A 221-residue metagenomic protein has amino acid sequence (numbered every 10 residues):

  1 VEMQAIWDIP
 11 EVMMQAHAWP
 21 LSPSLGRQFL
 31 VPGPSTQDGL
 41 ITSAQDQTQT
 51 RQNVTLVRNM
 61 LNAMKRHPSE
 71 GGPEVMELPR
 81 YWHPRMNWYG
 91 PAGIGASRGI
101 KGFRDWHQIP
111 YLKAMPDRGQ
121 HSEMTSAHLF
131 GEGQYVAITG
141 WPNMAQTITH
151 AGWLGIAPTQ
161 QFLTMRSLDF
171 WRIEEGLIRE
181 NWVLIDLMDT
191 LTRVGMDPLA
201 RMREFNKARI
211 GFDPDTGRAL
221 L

Functional and structural regions predicted by a protein language model:
V1-L221: C-terminal and inter-domain tail/linker signature
